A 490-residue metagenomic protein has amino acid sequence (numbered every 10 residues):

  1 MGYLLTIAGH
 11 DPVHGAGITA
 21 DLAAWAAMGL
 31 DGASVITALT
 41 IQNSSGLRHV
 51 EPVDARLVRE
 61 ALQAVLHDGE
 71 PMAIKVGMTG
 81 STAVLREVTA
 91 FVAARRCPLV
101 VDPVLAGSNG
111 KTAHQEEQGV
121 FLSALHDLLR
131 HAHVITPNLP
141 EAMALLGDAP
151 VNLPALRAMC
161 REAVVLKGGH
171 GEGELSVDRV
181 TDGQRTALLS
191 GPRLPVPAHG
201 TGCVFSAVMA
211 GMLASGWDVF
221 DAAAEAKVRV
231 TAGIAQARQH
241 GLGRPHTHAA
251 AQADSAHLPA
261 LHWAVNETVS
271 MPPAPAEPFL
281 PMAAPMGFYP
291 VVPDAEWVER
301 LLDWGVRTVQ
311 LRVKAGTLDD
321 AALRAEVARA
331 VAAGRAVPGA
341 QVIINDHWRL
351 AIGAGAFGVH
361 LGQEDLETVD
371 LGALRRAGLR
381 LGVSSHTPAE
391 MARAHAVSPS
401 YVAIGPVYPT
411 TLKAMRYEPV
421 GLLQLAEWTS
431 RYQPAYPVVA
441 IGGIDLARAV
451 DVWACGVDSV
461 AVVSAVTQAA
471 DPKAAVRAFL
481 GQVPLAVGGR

Functional and structural regions predicted by a protein language model:
M1-M72, F205, V230: Substrate-binding N-lobe of the ribokinase-like
G2-A38, L258-H360, D365-L366, R375-S400 (+4 more regions): Conserved N-terminal beta1-alpha1 strand-loop-helix module at the mouth
P12-G15, G191-M209, I441, Q468: Short glycine/threonine-rich catalytic loop with a Thr-x-Gly-x-Asp
A24, M143-A144, V196-V219: Short, small-residue alpha-helix embedded
A33, P98-V104, L129-L139, S400-Y408: Non-cysteine beta-strand/loop elements that form the S-adenosyl-L-methionine
H49-P52, D68, D221-A283, Q482-R490: Charged C-terminal helix
T112-T186, L323-S398: Conserved phosphate/ATP/ADP-binding segment of small-molecule kinases
S400-A475: Active-site/ligand-binding-proximal alpha/beta "capping" segment
